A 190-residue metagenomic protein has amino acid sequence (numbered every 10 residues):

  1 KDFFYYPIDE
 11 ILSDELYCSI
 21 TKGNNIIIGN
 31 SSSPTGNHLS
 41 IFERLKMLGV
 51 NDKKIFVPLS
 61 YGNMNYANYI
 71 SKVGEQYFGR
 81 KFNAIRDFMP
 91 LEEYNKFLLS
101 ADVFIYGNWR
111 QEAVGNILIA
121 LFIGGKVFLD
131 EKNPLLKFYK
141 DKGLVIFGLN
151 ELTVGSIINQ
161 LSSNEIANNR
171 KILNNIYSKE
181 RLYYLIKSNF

Functional and structural regions predicted by a protein language model:
K1-T21: Donor nucleotide-sugar binding/catalytic pocket of nucleotide-sugar-dependent glycosyltransferases
E15-G36, I55-P58, I186: Conserved donor-binding/catalytic core segment of Leloir-type glycosyltransferases
S33-M47: A conserved mid-protein helix/loop that constitutes part of the nucleotide-sugar donor-binding site
Y69-F88: Nucleotide-activated donor-binding/catalytic signature segment of Leloir-type glycosyltransferases, i.e., the conserved
N83-F97, N133: Conserved active-site histidine-acidic residue motif and adjacent donor-binding/catalytic loop of glycosyltransferases
K96-E112: Acidic donor-binding loop of glycosyltransferase active sites
K126-L129: Short hydrophobic beta-strand element within catalytic cores of glycosyltransferases and related nucleotide-activated
G155-F190: A charged, aromatic-enriched C-terminal amphipathic alpha-helix characteristic of glycosyltransferases across folds
